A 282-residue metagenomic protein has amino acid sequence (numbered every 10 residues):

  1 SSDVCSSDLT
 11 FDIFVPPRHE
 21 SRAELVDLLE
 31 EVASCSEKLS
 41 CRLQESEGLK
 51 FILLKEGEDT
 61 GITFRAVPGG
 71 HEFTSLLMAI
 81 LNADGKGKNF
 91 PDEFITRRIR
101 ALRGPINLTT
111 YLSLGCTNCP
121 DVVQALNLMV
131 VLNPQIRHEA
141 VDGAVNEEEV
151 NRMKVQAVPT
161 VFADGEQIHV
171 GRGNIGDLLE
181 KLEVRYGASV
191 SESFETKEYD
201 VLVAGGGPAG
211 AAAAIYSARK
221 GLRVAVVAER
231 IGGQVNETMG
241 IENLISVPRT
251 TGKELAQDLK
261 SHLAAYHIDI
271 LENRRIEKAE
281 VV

Functional and structural regions predicted by a protein language model:
D3-S6: Short, small-residue-biased leader/transition segments that mark boundaries at the very start of proteins
L9-F14, G104-S113: Short active-site neighborhood of thiol/selenol oxidoreductases, capturing the structured segment around
H19-S36, N118-L132: Typically the conserved alpha-helix immediately C-terminal to a functionally engaged Cys/Sec in thioredoxin-like
E37-E47, P134-E148: Thiol-based oxidoreductase modules, predominantly thioredoxin-like and allied folds used for disulfide exchange
K38-S40, A264-E280: A conserved beta-strand/loop element that lines the FAD pocket in flavoprotein oxidoreductases
E45-I62, V150-D164: Structural micro-motif
K55-G87, F162-S189: Non-catalytic, surface beta->alpha helical segment in thiol-disulfide oxidoreductase systems
S113-L114, T196-I268: Beta1-alpha1 glycine-rich phosphate/pyrophosphate-binding loop at the start of Rossmann-like nucleotide-binding domains
